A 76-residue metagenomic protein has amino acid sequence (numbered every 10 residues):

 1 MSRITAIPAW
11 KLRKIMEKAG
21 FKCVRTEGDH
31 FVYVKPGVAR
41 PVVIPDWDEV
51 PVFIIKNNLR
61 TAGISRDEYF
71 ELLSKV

Functional and structural regions predicted by a protein language model:
M1-E27: N-terminal first-folded block
S2, P45, L59: Short, flexible active-site loop motifs that bind/organize anionic cofactors or intermediates
R3, R40, Y69: Glycine-rich, flexible loop/turn motifs
E17, E27, E49, E68-E71: Glutamate identity and glutamate-enriched acidic tracts
K22-K56: A short, structured beta-strand/loop element
P51-V76: C-terminal structural segments of small proteins and small subunits
